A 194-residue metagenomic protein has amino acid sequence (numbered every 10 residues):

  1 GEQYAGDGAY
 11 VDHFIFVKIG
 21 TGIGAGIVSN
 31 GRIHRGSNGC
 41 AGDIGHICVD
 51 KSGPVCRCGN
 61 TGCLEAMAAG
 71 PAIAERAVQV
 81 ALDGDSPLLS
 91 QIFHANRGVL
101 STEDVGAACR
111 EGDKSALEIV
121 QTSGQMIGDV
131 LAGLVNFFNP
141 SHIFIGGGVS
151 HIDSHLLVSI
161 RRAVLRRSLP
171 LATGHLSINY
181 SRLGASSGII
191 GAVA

Functional and structural regions predicted by a protein language model:
G1: Short, structured beta-strand-loop surface elements
Y4-V11, K51-V55, N60-A194: ATP-binding/phosphotransfer module of carbohydrate and carboxylate kinases, centering on a glycine-rich
G8-A68: Glycine-rich phosphate-binding loop of actin/hexokinase-like ATP-binding domains
